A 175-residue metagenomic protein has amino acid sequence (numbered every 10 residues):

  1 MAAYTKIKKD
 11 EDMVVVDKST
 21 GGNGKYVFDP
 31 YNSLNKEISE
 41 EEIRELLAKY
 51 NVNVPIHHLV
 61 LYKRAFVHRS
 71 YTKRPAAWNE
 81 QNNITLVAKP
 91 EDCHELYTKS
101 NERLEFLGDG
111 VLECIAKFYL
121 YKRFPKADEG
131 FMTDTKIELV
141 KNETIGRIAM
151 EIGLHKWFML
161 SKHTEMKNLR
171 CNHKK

Functional and structural regions predicted by a protein language model:
A2-K175: RNase III-family endoribonuclease catalytic core
